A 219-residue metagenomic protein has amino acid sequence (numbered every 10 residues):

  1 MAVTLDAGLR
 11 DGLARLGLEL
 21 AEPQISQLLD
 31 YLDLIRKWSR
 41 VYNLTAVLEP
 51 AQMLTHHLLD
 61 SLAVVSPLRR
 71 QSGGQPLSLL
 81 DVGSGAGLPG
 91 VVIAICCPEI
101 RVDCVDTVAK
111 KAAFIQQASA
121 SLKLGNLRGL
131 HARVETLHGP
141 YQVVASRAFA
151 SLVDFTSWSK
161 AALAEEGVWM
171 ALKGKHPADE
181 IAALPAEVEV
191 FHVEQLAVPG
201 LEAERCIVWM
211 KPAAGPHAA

Functional and structural regions predicted by a protein language model:
M1-G74, L80, K110-A113, Q117-G125: Class I SAM-dependent transferase core
I35, I93, L172-K173, M210: Residue-level signal for inorganic ion chemistry
L59-S146, T156-S157: Conserved SAM/SAH cofactor-binding pocket of Class I
I100, H176-A219: Active-site capping/gating segments
R101, N126-R128, V168, E189-H192: Conserved beta-strand segments of alpha/beta enzyme cores
V134, F149, V198: Hydrophobic pocket-lining residues within nucleotide cofactor-binding pockets
T156-V168: A short glycine-rich, Lys/Arg-flanked "PGG" loop and its adjoining helix->strand segment in the class I
E166-H176: Conserved beta-strand signature within the Rossmann-like core of class I S-adenosyl-L-methionine
